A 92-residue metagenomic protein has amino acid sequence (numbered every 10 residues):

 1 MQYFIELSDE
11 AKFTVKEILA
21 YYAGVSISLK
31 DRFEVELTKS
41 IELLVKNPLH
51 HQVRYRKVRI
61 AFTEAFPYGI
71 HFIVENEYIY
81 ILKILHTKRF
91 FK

Functional and structural regions predicted by a protein language model:
M1-V58: Basic, Lys/Arg-enriched alpha-helical interface segments
V58, P67-Y68: Short hydrophobic/aromatic beta-strand or adjacent loop that forms the aromatic wall/cage of a ligand/substrate-binding
T63-E64: A short catalytic or substrate-binding loop motif that flags glycine-/basic-rich loops and adjacent residues that bind
Y68-G69, I73-K92: Enriched for short, Lys/Arg-rich terminal
